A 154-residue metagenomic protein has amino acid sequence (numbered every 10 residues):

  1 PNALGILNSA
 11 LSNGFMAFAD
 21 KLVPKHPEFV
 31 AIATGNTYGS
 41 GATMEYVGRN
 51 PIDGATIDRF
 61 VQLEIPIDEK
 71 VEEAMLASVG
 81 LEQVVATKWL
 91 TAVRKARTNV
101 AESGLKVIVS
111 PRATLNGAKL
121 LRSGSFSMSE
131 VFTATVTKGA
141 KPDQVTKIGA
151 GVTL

Functional and structural regions predicted by a protein language model:
P1-L154: C-terminal regulatory/interaction module of P-loop NTP-utilizing enzymes
